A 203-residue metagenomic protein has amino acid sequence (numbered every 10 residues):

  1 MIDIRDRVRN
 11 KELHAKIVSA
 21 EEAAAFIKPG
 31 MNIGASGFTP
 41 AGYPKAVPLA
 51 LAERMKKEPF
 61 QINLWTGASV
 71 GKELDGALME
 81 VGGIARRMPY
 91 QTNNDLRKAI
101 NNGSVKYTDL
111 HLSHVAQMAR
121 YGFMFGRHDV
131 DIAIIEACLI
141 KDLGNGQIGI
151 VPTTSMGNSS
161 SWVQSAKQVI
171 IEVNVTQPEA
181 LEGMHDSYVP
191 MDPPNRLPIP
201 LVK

Functional and structural regions predicted by a protein language model:
M1-K203: Conserved alpha/beta enzyme-core scaffold
